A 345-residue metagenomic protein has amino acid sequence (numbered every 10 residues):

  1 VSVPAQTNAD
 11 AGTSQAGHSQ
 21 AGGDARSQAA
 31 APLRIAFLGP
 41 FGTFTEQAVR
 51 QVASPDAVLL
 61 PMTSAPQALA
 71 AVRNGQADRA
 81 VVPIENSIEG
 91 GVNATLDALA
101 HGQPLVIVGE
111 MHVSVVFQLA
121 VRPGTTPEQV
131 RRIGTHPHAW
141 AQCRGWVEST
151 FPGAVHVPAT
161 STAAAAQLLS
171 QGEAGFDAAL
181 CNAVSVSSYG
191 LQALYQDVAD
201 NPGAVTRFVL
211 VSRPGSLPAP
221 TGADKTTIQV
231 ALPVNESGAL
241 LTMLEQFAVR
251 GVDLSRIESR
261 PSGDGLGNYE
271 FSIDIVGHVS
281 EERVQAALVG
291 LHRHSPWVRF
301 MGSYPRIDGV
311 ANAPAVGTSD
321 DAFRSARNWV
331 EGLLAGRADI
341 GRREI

Functional and structural regions predicted by a protein language model:
V1-I345: Domain-level signature for soluble enzymes in the chorismate/prephenate branch of the shikimate pathway
